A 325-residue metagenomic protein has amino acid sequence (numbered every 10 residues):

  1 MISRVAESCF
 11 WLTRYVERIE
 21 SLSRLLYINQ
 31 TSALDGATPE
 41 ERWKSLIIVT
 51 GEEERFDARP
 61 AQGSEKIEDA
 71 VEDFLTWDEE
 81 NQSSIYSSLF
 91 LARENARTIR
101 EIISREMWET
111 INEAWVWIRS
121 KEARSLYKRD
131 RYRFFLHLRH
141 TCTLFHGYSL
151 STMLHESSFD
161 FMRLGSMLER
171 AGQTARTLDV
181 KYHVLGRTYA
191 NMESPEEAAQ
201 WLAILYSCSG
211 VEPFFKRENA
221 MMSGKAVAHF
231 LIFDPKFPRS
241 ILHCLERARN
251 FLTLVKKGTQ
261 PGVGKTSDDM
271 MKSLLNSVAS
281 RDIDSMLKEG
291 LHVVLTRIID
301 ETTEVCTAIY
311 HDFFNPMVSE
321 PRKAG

Functional and structural regions predicted by a protein language model:
M1-G325: Alpha-helical transmembrane segments and their helix-helix packing motifs
